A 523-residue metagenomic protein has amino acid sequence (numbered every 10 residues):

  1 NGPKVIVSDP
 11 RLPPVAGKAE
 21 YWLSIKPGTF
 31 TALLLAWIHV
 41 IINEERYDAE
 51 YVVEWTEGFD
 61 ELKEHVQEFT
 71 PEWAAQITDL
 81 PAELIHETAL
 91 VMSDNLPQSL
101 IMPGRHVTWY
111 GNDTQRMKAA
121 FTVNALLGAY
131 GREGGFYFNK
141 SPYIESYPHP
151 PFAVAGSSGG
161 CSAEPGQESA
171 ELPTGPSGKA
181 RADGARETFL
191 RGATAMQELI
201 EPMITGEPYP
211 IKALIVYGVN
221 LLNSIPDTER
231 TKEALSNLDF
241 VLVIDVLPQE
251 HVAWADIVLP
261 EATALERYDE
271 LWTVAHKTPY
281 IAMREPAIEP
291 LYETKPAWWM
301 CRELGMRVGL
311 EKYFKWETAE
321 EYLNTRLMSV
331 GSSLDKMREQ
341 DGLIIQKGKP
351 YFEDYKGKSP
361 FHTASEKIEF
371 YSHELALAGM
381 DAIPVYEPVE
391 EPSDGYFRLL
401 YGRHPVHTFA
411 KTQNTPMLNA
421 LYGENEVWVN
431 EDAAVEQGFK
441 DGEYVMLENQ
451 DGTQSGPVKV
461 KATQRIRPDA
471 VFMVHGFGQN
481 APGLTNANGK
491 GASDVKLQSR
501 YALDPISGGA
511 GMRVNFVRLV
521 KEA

Functional and structural regions predicted by a protein language model:
N1-S8, T31-L35, F121-A253, T263-T273 (+4 more regions): Extended redox/cofactor-interaction regions of prokaryotic respiratory oxidoreductases
G2-I6, R11-L96: Long, well-ordered, tryptophan-enriched scaffold segments
K18-A19, E68-W73, M102-V107, Y280-E289: Flexible glycine/proline-enriched surface loops and loop-helix/loop-strand junctions
H39, N43-A82, S157-E168, L172-A180 (+3 more regions): N-terminal leader/propeptide and maturation segments of large enzyme subunits in energy/redox metabolism and hydrolases
H65, H86-I101, I200-K212: Glycine-rich phosphate/diphosphate-binding loops that line cofactor/substrate pockets in enzymes
Q76-L80, G104-G111, Y143, Y217-L222: Conserved short loop/turn motifs at secondary-structure junctions
L265-P290, M300-C301, G305-R307: Glycine/threonine-rich phosphate-binding loop and adjacent beta-strand/alpha-helix elements that clamp
A287, L291, A297-G342, T412-W428 (+1 more regions): Long, contiguous, secondary-structure-rich segments that constitute the structural scaffold of globular domains
